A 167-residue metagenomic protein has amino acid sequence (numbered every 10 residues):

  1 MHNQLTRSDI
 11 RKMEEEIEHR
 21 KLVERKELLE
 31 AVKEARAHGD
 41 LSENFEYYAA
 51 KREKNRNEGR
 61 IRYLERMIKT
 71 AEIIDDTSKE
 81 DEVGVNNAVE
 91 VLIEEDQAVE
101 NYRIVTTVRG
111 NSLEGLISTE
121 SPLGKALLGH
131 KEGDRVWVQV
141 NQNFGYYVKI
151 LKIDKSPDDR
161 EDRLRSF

Functional and structural regions predicted by a protein language model:
M1, A37, K69, K79 (+1 more regions): Glycine-rich, flexible loop/turn motifs
M1-E18, L22-G59, D162-F167: N-terminal cationic and glycine-rich segments that engage phosphates or anionic surfaces
S8, Y48-E53, R62-R66, D96-E100 (+1 more regions): A broad, low-specificity signal for short, low-complexity segments enriched in glycine/proline and polar/charged
R20, A31, A35-H38, L64-A71 (+3 more regions): Conserved, well-folded catalytic cores of nucleic-acid-processing and energy-transducing macromolecular machines
L29-V32, E58-I61, E65, N86 (+2 more regions): A general secondary-structure boundary signal
F45-T77, D81: Internal alpha/beta loop-helix hairpins
I74-P157: Non-DNA-binding regulatory cores of transcription-related proteins, predominantly C-terminal effector-binding
